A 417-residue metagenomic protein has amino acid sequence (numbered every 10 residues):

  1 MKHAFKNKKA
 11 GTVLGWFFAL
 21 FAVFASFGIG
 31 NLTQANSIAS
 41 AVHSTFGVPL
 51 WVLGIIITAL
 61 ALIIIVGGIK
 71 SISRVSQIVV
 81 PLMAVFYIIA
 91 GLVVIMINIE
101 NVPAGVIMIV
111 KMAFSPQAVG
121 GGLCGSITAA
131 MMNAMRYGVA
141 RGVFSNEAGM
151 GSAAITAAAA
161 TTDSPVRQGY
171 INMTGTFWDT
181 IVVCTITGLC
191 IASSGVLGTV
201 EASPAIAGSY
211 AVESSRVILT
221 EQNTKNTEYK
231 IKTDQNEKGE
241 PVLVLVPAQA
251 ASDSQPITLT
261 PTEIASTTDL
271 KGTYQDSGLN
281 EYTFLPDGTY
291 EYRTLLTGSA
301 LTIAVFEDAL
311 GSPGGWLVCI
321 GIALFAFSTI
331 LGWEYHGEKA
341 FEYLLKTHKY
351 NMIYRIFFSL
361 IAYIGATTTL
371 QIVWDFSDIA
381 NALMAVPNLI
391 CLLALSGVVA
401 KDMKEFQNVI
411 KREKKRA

Functional and structural regions predicted by a protein language model:
M1-A25, F46-G47, M173, A304-G315 (+1 more regions): Transmembrane-helix boundary/entry motifs in multi-pass membrane transporters
K2-I65, P286-E291, G321-T329: Helix-loop-helix module between adjacent transmembrane segments
F18, A35-V42, P49-K111, W374-A400: Membrane-interface loop-to-helix entry segments
A22-V23, I64, G142-E147, S152-P165 (+1 more regions): Helix-loop junctions at the membrane interface of multi-pass solute transporters
F27-A39, A61-V75, V93-G105, L189-E201 (+4 more regions): Transmembrane helix-loop junctions in multi-pass membrane proteins
I55-I69, V80-E100, V166-G195, Y354-I361: Selective recognition of specific alpha-helical transmembrane segments in multi-pass small-molecule
Q117, A129, N351-M352, F357-K404 (+1 more regions): A generic transmembrane alpha-helix motif of multi-pass inner-membrane proteins
G195-L310: Low-complexity, proline/glycine-enriched hydrophobic segments characteristic of transmembrane helices
